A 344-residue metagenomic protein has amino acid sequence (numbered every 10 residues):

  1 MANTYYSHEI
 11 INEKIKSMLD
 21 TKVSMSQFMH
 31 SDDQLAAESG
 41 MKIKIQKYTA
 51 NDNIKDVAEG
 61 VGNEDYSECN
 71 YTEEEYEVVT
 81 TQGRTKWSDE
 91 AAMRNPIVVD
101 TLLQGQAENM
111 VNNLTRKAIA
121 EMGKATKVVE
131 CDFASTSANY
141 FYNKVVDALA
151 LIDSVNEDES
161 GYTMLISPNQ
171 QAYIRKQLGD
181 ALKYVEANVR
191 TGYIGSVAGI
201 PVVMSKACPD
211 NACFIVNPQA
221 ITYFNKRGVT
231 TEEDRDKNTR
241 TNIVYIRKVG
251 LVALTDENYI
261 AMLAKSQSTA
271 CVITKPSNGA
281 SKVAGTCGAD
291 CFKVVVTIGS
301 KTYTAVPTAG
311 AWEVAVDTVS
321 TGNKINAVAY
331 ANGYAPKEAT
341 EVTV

Functional and structural regions predicted by a protein language model:
M1-E73, I221-T222, K226-R227: N-terminal "assembly arms/tails" that initiate or stabilize quaternary assembly in self-assembling proteins
G40, N51, V57-E64, D210-N211 (+3 more regions): Glycine-centered loop/turn motifs
N70-R94: Short acidic, glycine/tyrosine-flanked loop/strand segments centered on an H-E-D-like triad
S88-V155, M262-S266: Alpha-helical scaffold segments that mediate packing/assembly in large oligomeric complexes
T126-I194: Extended, solvent-exposed, turn-rich assembly/linker loops in the middle of proteins
T191-D234: Glycine/small-residue-rich hydrophobic helix-like segments
D234-Q267: Extended, compositionally biased alpha-helical segments that mediate assembly or anchoring
Q267-V344: Ser/Thr-rich low-complexity repeats and stalk/linker segments
